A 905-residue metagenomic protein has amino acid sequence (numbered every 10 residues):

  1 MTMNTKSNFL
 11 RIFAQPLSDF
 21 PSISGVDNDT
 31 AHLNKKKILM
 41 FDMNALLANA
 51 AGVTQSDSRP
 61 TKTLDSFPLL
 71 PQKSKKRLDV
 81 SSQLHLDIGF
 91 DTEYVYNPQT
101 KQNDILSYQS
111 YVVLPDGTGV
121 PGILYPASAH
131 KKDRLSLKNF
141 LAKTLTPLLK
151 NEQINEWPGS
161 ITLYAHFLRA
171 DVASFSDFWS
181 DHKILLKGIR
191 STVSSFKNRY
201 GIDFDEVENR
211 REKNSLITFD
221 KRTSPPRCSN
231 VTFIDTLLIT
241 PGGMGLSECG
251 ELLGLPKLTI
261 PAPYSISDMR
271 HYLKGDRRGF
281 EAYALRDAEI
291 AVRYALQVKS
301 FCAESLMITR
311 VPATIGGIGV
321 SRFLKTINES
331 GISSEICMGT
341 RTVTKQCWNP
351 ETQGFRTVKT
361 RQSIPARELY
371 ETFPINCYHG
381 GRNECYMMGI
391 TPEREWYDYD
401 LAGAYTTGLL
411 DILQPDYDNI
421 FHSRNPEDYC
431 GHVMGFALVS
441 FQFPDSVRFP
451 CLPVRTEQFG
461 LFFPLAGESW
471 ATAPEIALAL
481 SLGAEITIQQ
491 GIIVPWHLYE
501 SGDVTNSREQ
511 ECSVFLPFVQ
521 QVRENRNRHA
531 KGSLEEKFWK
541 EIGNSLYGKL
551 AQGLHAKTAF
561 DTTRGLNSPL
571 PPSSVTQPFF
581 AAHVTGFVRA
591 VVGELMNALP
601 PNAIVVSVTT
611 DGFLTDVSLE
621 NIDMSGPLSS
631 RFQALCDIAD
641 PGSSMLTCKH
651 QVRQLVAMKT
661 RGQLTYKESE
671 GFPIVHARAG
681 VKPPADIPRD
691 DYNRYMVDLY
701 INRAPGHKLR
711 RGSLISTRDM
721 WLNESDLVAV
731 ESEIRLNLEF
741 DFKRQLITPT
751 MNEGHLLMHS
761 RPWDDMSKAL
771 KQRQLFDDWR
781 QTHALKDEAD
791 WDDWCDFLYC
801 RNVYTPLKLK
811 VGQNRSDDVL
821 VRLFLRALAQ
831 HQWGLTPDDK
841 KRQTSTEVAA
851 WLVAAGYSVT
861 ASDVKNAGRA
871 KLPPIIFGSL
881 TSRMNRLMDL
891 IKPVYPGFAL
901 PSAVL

Functional and structural regions predicted by a protein language model:
T2-I88, T92: N-terminal accessory regions of nucleic-acid-interacting proteins
S66-L86, E152-W157, T372-Y397, N597-L599: A short acidic-Thr-Gly-centered motif at the start of a beta-strand
T92-T100, L401-T407: Short acidic, Gly/Ser-rich segments with clustered Asp/Glu that frequently serve as metal-coordination loops in enzyme
T118-D268, Y283-R286: Conserved DEDDh/DEDDy metal-dependent 3′-5′ exonuclease domain
A173, T236, G242-G243, N383-A556: Catalytic nucleotidyl-transfer cores of nucleotide-processing enzymes
I239, G245-W348, V592, D611: Acidic, Mg2+-coordinating catalytic module of metal-dependent nucleases/exonucleases that use a two-metal-ion mechanism
R286-A288, D398-G403, G543, P601-V617: Catalytic palm active-site di-aspartate
K299-M388, E485-A598, A603-I604, T615-L905: C-terminal, non-catalytic extensions of nucleic-acid polymerases
